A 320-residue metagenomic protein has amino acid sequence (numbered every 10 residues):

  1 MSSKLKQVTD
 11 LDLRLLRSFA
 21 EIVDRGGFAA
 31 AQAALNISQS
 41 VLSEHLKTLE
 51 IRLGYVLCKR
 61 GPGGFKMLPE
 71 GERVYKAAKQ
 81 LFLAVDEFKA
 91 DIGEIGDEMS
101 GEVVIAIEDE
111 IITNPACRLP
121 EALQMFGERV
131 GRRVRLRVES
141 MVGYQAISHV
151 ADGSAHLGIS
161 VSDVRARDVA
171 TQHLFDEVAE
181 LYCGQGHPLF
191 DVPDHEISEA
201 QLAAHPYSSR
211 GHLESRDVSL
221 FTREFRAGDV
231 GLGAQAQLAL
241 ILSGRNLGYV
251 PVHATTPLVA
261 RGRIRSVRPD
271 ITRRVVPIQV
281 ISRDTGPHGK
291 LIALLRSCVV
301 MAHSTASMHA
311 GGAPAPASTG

Functional and structural regions predicted by a protein language model:
A20-S38: Short helix-boundary/capping micro-motifs
R25, A34, T48-V56, R129: Residue cluster at the C-terminal edge of the helix-turn-helix DNA-binding motif
S38, H45-T48: Residues within the DNA-recognition helix of helix-turn-helix
E50-P69: A short LG(V/I)-centered, amphipathic sequence patch enriched for acidic residue(s) preceding the LG motif
R52-L53, V74-G96, L295, A306-H309: Alpha-helical linker/hinge and terminal dimerization helices associated with HTH transcriptional regulators
E98-R129: N-terminal winged-helix
M125, G143-A179: Short beta-strand-centered segments that line the small-molecule binding cleft or hinge of alpha/beta clamshell
T171-R245, V250-R274, M301-G320: C-terminal regulatory
